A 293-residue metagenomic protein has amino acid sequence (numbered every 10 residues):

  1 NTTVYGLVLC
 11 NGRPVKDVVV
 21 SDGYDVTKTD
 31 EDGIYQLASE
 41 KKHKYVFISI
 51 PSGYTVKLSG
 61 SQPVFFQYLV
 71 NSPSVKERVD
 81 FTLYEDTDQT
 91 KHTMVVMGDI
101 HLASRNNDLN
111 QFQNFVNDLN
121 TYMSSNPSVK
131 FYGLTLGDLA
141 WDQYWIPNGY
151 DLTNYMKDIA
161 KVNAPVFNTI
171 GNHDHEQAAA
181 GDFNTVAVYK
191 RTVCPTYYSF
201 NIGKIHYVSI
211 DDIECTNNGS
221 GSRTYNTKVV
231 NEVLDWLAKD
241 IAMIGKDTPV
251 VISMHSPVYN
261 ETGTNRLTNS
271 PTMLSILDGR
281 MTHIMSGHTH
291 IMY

Functional and structural regions predicted by a protein language model:
T2-Y24: Short, ordered, surface-exposed loop/turn motifs in non-cytosolic proteins
T3, C10, T55-I146: N-terminal active-site segment of His-dependent metallophosphoesterases
K16-S39: Short, acidic Ser/Thr/Gly-rich low-complexity loop/linker segments typical of extracellular and cell-surface proteins
K41-Y45: Extracellular Ig-like/FN3 beta-sandwich strand-entry sites
S52-G53, S59, P63-V70, V75 (+5 more regions): Extended active-site neighborhood of metal-dependent phosphoesterases/phosphodiesterases
K91-S104, K204-T216, V251-S253: Active-site-proximal beta-strand elements of phosphoester/diester hydrolases
D99, G137-D138, G171-N172, H255 (+1 more regions): Active-site glycine-centered loops adjacent to acidic/histidine catalytic or metal-binding residues that shape
D247-S253, P257-Y293: Long, structured stretches of catalytic cores involved in phosphate-ester chemistry, encompassing
